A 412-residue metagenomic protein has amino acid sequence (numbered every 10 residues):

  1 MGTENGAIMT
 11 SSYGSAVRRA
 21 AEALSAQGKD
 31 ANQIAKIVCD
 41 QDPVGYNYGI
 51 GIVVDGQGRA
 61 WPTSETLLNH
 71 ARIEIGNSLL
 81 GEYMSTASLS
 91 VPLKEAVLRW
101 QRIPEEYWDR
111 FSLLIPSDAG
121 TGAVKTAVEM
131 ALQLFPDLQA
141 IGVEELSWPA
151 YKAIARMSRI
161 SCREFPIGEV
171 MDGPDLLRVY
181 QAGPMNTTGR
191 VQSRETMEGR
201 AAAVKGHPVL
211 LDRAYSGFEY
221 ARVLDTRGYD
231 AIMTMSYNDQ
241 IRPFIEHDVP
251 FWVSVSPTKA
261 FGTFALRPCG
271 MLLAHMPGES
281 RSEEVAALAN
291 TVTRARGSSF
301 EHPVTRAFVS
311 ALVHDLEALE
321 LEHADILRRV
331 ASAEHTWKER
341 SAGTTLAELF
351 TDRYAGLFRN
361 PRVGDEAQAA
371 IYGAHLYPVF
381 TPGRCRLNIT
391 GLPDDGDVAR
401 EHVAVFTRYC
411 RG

Functional and structural regions predicted by a protein language model:
G2, G6, A16, V91 (+4 more regions): PLP-dependent enzyme catalytic core of the Aspartate aminotransferase-like
G2-P92, R294, E301: N-terminal "arm"/small-domain region of PLP-dependent enzymes with the aminotransferase-like
G6, A96, R242-H323, L327: Conserved core segment of the aminotransferase class I/II
V17-S25, G56-T63, T188-Q192, E219-M235 (+1 more regions): Short, flexible/disordered intra-domain loops and linkers
L24-A35, T63-R72, S193-A202, T226-I245 (+2 more regions): Well-ordered, non-membrane alpha-helical segments in soluble/globular domains
G51-D55, R59-W61, L67, W148-P149 (+7 more regions): Short, solvent-exposed loop/turn segments at secondary-structure junctions
I73-E74, S78-V209, S216-F244: Conserved core of the PLP fold type I
E320-G373, I389-G391: Conserved PLP-binding catalytic core of the aspartate aminotransferase-like
